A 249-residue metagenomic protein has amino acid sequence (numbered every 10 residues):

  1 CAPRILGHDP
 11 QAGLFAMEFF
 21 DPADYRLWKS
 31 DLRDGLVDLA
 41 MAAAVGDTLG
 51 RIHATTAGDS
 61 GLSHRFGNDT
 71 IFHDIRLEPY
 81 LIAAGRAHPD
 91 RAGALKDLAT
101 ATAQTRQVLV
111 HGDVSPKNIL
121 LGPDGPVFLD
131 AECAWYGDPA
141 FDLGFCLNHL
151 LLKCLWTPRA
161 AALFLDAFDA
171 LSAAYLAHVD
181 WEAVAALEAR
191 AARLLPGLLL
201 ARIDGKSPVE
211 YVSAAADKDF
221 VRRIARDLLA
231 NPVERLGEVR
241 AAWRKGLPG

Functional and structural regions predicted by a protein language model:
C1-G61: ATP-binding pocket architecture of kinase catalytic cores
H8-G13, D21-D24, G58-D59, S115-P116 (+3 more regions): Short, solvent-exposed loop/turn segments at secondary-structure junctions
M17-G35, A54, L77, L152 (+2 more regions): A glycine-centered beta->alpha junction motif in the catalytic cores of kinase/phosphotransferase enzymes
E18, A54-A101, D166-A170: Active-site catalytic-loop/activation-segment of kinase and kinase-like phosphoryl-transfer enzymes
K96-L143: Active-site acidic catalytic loop and adjacent metal/ATP-binding pocket of ATP-dependent phosphoryl transfer enzymes
A140-W181, L195-S213: Active-site activation/catalytic loop segments of kinase-like enzymes and analogous catalytic loops in related
R159-A162, L176-A177, L198-G249: ATP/Mg2+ or Mg2+-diphosphate-binding catalytic cores that bind nucleotide phosphates or diphosphates via glycine-rich
H178-R190: Acidic, serine/threonine- and proline-rich low-complexity regulatory regions
